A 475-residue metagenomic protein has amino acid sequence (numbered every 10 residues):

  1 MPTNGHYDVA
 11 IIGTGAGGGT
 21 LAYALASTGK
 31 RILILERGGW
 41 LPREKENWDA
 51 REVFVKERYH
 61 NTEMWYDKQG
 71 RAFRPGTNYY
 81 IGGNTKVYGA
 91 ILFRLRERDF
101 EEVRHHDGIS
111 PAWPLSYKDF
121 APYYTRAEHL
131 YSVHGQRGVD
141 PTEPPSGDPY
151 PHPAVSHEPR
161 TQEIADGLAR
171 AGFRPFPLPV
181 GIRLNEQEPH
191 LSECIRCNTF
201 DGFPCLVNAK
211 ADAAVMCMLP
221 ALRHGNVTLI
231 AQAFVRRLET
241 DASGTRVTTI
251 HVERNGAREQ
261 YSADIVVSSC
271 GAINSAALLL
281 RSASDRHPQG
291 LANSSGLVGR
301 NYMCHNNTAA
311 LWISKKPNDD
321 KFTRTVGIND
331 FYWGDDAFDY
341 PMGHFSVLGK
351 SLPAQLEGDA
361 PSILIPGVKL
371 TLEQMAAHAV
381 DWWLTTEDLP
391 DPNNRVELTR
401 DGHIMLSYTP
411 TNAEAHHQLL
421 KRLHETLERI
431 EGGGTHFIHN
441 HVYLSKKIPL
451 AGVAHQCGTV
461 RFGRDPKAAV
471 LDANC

Functional and structural regions predicted by a protein language model:
M1-H6: A short, basic/flexible loop-to-alpha-helix module at the beginning of a structural domain
V9-I34: N-terminal Rossmann-like FAD-binding beta1-loop-alpha1 element of flavoenzymes
S27, G38-R43, N47-W48, H224 (+3 more regions): Glycine-rich loop(s) and the adjacent beta-strand/alpha-helix scaffold that form part
R43-N47, N84, A90-I91, D99 (+2 more regions): Short, solvent-exposed loop/turn and secondary-structure capping segments
V53-P141, T385, P392: Redox-cofactor-proximal catalytic regions of oxidoreductases
Q69-G76, W113-Y117, S295-H417, V453-G458 (+2 more regions): FAD cofactor-binding and catalytic pocket of flavoenzymes
R104-F234, K447, G452: Conserved redox-cofactor binding core of oxidoreductases
F176-G181, R196-C197, R236-E239, D381-W383 (+1 more regions): A glycine-rich dinucleotide-binding beta-alpha-beta segment and adjacent secondary-structure elements that constitute
